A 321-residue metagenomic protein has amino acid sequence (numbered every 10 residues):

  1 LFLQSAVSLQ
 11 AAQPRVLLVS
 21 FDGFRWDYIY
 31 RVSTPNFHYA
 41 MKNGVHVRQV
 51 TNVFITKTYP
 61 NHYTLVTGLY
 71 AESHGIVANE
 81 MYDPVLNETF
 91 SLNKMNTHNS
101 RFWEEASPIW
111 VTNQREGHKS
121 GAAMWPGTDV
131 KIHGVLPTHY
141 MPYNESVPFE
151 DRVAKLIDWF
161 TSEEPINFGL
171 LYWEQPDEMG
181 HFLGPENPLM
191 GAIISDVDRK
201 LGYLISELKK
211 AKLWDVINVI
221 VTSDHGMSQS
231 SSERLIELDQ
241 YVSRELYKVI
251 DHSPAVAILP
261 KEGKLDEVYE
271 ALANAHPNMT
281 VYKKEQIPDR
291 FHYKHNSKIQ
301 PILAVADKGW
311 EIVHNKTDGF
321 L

Functional and structural regions predicted by a protein language model:
F2-Q13: N-terminal signal peptide
A12-L17, N43-V47, S73, R115-G121 (+5 more regions): Loop/turn elements at helix/coil->beta-strand transitions in domains of secreted/extracellular proteins
V16-S20, D27, R48-V50, T64-V66 (+7 more regions): Structural recognition of the beta-strand scaffold that forms the well-ordered cores of secreted hydrolase catalytic
L18, N36, D196-E237: Metal-dependent active-site segment of extracytoplasmic phospho-/sulfohydrolases and closely related
D27-H74: Short, structured active-site-proximal loop/turn typified by the sulfatase FGly-forming signature C/S-X-P-X-R
G68-P185, P277, V313: His/Asp/Glu-rich, glycine-adjacent segments that coordinate divalent cations and/or stabilize oxyanion chemistry on
V216, S223-G263: Acidic/histidine-rich catalytic neighborhood
V249-L321: Active-site neighborhoods of enzymes that stabilize oxyanions during catalysis
